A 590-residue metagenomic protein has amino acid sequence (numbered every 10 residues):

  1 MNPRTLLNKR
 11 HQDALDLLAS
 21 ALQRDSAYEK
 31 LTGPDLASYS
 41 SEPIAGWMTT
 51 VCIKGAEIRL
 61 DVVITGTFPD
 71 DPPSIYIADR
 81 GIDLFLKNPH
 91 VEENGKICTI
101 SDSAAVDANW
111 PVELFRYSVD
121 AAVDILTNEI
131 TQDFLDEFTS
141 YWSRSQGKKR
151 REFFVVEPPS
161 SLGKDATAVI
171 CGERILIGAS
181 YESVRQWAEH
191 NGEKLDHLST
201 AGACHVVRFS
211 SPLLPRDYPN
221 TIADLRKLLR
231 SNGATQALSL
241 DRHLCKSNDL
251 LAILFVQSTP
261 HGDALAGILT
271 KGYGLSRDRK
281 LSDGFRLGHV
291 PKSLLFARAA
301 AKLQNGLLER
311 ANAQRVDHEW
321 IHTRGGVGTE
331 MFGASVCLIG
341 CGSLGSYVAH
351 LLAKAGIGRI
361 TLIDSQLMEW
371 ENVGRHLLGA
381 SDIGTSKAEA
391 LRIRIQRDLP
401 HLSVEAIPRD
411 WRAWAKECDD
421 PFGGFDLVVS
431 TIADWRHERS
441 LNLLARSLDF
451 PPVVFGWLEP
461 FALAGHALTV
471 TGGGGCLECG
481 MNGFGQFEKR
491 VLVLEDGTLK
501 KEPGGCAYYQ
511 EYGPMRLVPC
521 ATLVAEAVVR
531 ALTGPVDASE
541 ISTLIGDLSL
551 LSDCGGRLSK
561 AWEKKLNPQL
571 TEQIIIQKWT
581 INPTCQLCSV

Functional and structural regions predicted by a protein language model:
N2, P72, D79-C171: Domain-scale recognition of soluble eukaryotic interaction modules
G33-D102, V112-E113: Compact alpha/beta protein-protein interaction domains typified by the UBC
D133, R144-A300, G423-L427, T431-V590: Glycine-rich phosphate/adenylate-binding loop
G274-V336: N-terminal charged helix/coil linker that caps or initiates catalytic domains
R324-L367: Glycine-rich adenosine-cofactor-binding loop
L351, E417-C418, R439-L444: A short acidic, amphipathic alpha-helical/loop segment
S365-H401: Glycine-rich phosphate-binding loop and adjoining beta1-alpha1-beta2 segment of Rossmann-like nucleotide-binding folds
R392-D426, I432-D434: A structured beta-alpha segment of the ubiquitous adenosine-cofactor-binding alpha/beta core
